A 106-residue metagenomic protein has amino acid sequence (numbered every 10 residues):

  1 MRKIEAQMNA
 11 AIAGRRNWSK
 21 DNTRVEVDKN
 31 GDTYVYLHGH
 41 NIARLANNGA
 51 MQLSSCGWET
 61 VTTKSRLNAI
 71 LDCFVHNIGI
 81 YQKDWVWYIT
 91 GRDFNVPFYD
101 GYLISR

Functional and structural regions predicted by a protein language model:
M1-R106: Terminal leader/tail segments of proteins
